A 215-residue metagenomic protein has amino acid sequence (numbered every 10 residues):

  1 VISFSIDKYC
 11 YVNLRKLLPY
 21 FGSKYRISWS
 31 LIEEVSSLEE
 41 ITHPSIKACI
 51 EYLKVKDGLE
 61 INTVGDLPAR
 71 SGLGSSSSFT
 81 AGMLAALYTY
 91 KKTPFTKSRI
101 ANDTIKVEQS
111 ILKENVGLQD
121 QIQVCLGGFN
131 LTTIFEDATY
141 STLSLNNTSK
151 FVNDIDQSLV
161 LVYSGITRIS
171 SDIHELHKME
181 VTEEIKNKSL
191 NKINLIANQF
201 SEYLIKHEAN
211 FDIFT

Functional and structural regions predicted by a protein language model:
S3, Y9-V55, V64, T96 (+2 more regions): C-terminal nucleotide
I6-K8, L73-T93, K97: DPxDG-like acidic metal-binding loop motif
V35, A69, T89: Generic anion/oxyanion-binding catalytic loop in active/binding sites
L38-E40, G72-S75: Short, solvent-exposed loop/turn segments at secondary-structure boundaries
G58-E60: Residues at or immediately flanking beta-strands
G65-S71: Short pre-catalytic strand/loop immediately N-terminal to key active-site residues, enriched for Gly-Thr
